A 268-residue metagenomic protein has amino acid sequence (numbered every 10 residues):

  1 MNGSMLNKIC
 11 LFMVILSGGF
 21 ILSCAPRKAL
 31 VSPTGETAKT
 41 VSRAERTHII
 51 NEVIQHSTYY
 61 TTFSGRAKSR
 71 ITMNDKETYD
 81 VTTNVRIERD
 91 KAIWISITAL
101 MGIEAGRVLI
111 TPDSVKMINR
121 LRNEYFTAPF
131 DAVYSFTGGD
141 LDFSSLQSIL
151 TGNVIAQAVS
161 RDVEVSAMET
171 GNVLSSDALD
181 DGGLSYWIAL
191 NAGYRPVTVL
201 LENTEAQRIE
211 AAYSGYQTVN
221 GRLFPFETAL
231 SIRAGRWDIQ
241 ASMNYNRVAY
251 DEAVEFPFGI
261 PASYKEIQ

Functional and structural regions predicted by a protein language model:
N2-L11: Bacterial N-terminal signal peptides that target proteins for export
F20-S23: C-terminal motif of bacterial Sec signal peptides marking the signal peptidase cleavage site
A25-P26, D162-I267: Gly/Pro-enriched, hydrophobic low-complexity segments that function as extracytoplasmic propeptides/linkers
A25-T78, K265-Q268: N-terminal leader/targeting segments and the immediate start of mature chains
K28, A92-S144: An acidic-aromatic
T47-I49, R120-Y186, I260, E266-I267: Flexible, processing/modification-adjacent segments and terminal tails in exported/periplasmic/extracellular proteins
T61-S69, V81-V85, K91-I97, G106 (+4 more regions): One face of beta-strands
R70-T72, L100, R233-G235: Hydrophobic lipid-interacting interfaces of membrane-associated proteins
